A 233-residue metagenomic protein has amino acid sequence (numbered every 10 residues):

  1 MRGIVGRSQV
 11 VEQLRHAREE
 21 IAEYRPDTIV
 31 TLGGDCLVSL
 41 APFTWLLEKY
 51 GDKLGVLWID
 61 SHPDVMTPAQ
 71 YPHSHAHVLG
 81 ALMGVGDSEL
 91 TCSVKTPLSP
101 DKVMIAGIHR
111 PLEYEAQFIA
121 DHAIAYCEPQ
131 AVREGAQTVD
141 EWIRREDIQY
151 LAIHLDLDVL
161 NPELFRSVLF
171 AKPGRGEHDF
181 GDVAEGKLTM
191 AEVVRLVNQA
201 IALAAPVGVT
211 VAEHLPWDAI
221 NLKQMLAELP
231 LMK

Functional and structural regions predicted by a protein language model:
M1-T31, V38-P42, E48-G51, A120-K233: Catalytic cores of soluble, metal-dependent hydrolases
T28-C92, K102: Active-site histidine-anchored catalytic micro-motif
L54-G55, T91-C92, E115-A116, F170-G174: Short amphipathic alpha-helical segments, especially helix-boundary/capping motifs
L57-I59, A106, A212: Short hydrophobic segments within beta-strands
H62-D64, I108, D158, H214: Active-site beta-loop-alpha junctions enriched in small/polar residues
T67-Q70, L90-V94, Y114-A120, L164-R166: A short secondary-structure junction signal
H73-L98, M104-E113, Y126-T138: Active-site glycine-rich loop that binds ribose-phosphate moieties when present
P111-E115, D218-A219: Short, charged/polar "capping" segments at the starts of alpha-helices and the immediately preceding loops
